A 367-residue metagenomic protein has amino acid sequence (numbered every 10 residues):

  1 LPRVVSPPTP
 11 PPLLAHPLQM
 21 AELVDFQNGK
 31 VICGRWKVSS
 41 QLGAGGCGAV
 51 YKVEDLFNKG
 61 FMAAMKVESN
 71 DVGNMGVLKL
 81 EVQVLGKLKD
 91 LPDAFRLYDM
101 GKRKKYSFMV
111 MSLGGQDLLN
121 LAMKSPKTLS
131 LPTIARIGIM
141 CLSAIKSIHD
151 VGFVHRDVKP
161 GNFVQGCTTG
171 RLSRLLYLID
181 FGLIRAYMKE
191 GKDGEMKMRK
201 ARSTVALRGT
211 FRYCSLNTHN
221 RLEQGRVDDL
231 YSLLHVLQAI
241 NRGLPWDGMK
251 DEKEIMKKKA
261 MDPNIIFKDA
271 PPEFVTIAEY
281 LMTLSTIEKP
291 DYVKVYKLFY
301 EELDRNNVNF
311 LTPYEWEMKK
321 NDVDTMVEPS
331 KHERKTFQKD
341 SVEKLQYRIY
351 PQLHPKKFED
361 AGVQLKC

Functional and structural regions predicted by a protein language model:
A49: Conserved N-lobe ATP-binding subsite of Hanks-type protein kinase domains, especially the beta3 VAIK lysine
E54-M62: Conserved N-lobe loop of protein kinases adjacent to the ATP-binding glycine-rich P-loop
V67-L91: The N-lobe alphaC helix and its flanking beta3-alphaC-beta4 segment of protein kinase-like domains, centered on
R96-S107: Short beta-strand micro-motifs within the conserved protein kinase catalytic domain, predominantly in the N-lobe
G114-K124: Structural motif in protein kinase domains
I137-G138: Activation segment signature within eukaryotic-like protein kinase domains
H149-G170: Catalytic-loop of the protein kinase fold
G166-R208: Activation segment/activation loop of eukaryotic-type protein kinase catalytic domains
